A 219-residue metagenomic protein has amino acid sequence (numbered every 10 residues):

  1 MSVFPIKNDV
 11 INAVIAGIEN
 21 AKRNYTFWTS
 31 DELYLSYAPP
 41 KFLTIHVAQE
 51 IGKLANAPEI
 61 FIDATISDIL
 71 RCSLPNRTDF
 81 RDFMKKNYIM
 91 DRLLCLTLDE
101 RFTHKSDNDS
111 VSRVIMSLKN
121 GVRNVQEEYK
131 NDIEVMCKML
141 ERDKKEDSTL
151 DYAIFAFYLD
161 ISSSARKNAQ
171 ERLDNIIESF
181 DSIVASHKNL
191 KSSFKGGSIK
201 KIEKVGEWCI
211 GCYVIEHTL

Functional and structural regions predicted by a protein language model:
M1-G52: Charged, often low-complexity linker/regulatory segments
G17-Y25, V47-A55, M136-K144, L173-K188: Hydrophobic, Leu/Ile/Phe/Ala-enriched alpha-helical segments that form helix-helix packing faces
L35, E59-N108, K200-K204: Active-site metal-binding core of divalent-cation-utilizing nuclease and nuclease-like domains
A55, R101-N108, L140-S148: Alpha-helix termini
L96-E100, V111-V122, M136: Conserved catalytic cores of phosphodiester-cleaving nucleases, focusing on short active-site segments
D107, R123-V135: Active-site-adjacent loop/helix micro-motif of nuclease/hydrolase catalytic cores
G121-Q126, I161-A165: Short acidic, S/G/P-rich loop/turn micro-motifs used as interaction or catalytic elements
E141, D147-L219: Domain-level recognition of nuclease-like catalytic cores that cleave nucleotide substrates
